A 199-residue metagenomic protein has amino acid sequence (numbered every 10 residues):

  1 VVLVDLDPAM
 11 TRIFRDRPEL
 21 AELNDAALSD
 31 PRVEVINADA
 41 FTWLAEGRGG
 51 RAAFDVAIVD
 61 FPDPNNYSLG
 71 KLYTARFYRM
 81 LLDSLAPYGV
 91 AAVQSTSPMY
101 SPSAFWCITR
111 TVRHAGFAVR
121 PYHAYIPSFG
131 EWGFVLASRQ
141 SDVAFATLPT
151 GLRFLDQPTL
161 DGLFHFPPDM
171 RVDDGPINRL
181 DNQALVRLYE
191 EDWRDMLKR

Functional and structural regions predicted by a protein language model:
V1-A92, M99-I108, R113-A115, P121 (+1 more regions): The AdoMet/dcAdoMet-binding core of the Class I SAM-like
E46-R51, A118-R199: Soluble small-group transferase modules, centered on the S-adenosyl donor enzyme superfamily
